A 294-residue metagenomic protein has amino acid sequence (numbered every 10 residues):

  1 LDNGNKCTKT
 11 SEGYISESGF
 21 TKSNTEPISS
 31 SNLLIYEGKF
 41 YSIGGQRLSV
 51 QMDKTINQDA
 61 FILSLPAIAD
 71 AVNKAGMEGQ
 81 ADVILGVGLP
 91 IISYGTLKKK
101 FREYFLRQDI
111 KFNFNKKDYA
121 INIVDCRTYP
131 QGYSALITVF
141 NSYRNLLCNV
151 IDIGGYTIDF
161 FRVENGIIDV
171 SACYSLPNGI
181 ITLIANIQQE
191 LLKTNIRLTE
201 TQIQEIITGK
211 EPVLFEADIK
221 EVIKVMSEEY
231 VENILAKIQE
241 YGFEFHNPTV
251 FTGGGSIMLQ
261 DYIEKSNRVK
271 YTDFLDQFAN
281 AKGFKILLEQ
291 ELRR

Functional and structural regions predicted by a protein language model:
L1-C148, I167-I181, T201-R294: Nucleotide/phosphate-binding catalytic cleft detector across ATP-hydrolyzing and phosphate-transferring enzymes
R144-N165: Extended, charge-rich low-complexity interaction segments
L191-T194: Acidic, metal/cofactor-coordinating or nucleic-acid-engaging core segments within structured domains
